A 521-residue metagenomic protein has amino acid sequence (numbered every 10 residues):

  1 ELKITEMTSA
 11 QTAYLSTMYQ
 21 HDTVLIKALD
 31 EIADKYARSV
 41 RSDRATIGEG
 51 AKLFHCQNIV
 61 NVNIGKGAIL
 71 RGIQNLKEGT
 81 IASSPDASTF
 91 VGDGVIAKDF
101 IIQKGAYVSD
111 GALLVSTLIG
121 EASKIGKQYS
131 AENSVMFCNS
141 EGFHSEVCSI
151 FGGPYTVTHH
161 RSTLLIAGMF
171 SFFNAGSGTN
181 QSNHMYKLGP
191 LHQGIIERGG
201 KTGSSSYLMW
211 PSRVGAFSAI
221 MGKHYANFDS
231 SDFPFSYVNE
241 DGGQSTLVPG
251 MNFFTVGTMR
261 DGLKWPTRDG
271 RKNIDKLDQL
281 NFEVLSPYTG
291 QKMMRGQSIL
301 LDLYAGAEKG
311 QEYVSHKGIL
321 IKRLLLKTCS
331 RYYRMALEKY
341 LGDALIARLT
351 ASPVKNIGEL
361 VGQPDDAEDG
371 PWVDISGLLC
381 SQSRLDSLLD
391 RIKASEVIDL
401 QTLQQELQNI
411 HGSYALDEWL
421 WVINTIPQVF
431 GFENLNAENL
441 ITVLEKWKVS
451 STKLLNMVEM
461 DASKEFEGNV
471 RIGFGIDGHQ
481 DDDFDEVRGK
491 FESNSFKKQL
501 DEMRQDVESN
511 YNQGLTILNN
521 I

Functional and structural regions predicted by a protein language model:
E1-R44, S231-I521: Terminal amphipathic alpha-helical/low-complexity segments used for targeting or macromolecular assembly
E1-V24, R71-Q74, G79-P85, F90-S116 (+1 more regions): Glycine-rich hexapeptide-repeat left-handed beta-helix
L29, A33-K35, R44, K52 (+5 more regions): Generic, low-specificity signal for short hydrophobic/alpha-helical stretches with a mild N-terminal bias, encompassing
I47-F54, I59, I64-R71: Metallocofactor- and cofactor-centric catalytic cores in central/energy metabolism, strongly enriched
